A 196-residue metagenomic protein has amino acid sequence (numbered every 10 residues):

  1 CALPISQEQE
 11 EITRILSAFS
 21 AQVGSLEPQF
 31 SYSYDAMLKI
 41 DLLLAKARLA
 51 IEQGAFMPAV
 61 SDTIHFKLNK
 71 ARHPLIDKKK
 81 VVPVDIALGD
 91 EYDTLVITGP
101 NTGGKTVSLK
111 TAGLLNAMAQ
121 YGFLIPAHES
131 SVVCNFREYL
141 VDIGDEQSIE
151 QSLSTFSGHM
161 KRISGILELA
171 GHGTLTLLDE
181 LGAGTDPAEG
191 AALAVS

Functional and structural regions predicted by a protein language model:
C1-L3: Short, small-residue-biased leader/transition segments that mark boundaries at the very start of proteins
Q7-A59: Charged, surface-exposed helical/loop "interaction arms" that form contiguous linear patches used for dimerization
Q53-S196: ATPase nucleotide-binding head domains, primarily ABC-like/P-loop NTPase cores
